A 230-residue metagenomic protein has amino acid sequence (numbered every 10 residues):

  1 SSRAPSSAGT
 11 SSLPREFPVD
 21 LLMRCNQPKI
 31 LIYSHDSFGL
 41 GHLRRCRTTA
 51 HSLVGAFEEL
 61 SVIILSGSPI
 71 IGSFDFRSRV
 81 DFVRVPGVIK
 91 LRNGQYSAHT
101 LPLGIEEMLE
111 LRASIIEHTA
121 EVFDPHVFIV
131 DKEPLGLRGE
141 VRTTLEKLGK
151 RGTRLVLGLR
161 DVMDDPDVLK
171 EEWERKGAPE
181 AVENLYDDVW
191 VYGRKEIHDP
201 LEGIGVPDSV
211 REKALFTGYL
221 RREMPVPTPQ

Functional and structural regions predicted by a protein language model:
Q27-P28, S34, S52-E107, L111-A113: Conserved nucleotide-sugar phosphate-binding/catalytic loop shared by glycosyltransferases and other
P28, D124-H126, D187: Conserved acidic residues
S34-R47, I71: A short, glycine/small-residue-rich beta-strand->loop->alpha-helix junction that serves as a flexible
L43-L53, R142-L148: Histidine-anchored nucleotide/phosphate-binding helix
E58-L60, K150-R154, Y186, E212: A short helix->loop->beta-strand "cap" motif at the edges of active sites that frequently abuts
E117-E183: Conserved nucleotide-sugar donor-interacting segment of glycosyltransferase catalytic cores, predominantly GT-B
L159-Q230: A nucleotide-sugar donor-handling region in carbohydrate enzymes
